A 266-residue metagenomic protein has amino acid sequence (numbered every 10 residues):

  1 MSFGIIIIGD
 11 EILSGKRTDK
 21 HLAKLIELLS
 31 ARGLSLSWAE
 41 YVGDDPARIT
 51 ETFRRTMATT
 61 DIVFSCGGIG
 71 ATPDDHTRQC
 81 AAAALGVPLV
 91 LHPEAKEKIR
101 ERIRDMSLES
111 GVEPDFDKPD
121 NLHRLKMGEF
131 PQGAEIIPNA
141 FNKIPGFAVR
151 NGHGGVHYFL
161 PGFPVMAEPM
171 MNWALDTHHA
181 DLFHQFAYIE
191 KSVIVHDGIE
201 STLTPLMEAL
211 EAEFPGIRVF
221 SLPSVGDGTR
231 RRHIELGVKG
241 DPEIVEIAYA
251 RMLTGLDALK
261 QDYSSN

Functional and structural regions predicted by a protein language model:
M1-A39, D44, E246-I247: Glycine-rich phosphate/diphosphate-binding loop of Rossmann-like nucleotide-binding domains
M1-I7, T52-I62, G146-G152, Y158: Short, hydrophobic/aliphatic alpha-helical segments
I8-D10, S65-P73, P161-G162, K239-D241: Glycine-rich beta-strand-to-loop/alpha-helix junction loops that act as flexible
A23-A84, V90, E101-R104: N-terminal small/polar loop signature for handling phosphorylated ligands or for N-terminal nucleophile
Y41-D44, E94, N142, G198: Short beta->alpha linker loops
R48-E51, H76-P161, V165-L182: Proline/glycine-rich low-complexity loops and linkers
H153-R251, G255: An accessory alpha-helical subdomain
V219, G255-N266: Conserved short beta-strand edge segments in small beta-sheet-based binding/regulatory domains
